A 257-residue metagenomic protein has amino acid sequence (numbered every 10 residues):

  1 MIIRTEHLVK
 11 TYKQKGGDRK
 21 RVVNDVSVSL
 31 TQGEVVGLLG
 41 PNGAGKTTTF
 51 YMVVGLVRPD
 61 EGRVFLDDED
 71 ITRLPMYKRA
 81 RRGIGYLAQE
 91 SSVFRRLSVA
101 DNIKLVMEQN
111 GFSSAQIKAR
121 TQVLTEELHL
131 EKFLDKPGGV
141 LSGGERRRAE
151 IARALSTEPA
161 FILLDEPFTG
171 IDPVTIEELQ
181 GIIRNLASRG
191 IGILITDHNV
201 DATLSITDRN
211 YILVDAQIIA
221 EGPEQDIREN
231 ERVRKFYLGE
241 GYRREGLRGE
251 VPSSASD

Functional and structural regions predicted by a protein language model:
L39-P41: The feature captures the beta-strand-to-loop junction immediately N-terminal to the Walker
V54: Helix-to-loop junction immediately C-terminal to a conserved catalytic motif
D70-G85, E90, S114-K118, E224-E231: ABC ATPase NBD coupling module
A115-F133, Q180-R184: Conserved ABC ATPase "signature" region
P137-L141, E145: Conserved ABC ATPase signature
E158: Conserved catalytic motifs of ABC-family nucleotide-binding domains
